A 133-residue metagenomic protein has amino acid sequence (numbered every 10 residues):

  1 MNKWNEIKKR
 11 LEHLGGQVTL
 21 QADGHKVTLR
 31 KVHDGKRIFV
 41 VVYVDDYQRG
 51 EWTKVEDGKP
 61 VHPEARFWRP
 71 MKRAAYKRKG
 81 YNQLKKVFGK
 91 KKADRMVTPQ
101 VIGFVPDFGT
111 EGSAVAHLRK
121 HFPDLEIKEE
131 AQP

Functional and structural regions predicted by a protein language model:
M1-R10, E51-P133: Mixed-charge, Lys/Arg-enriched low-complexity segments
M1-R30: Negatively charged, low-complexity tracts enriched in Asp/Glu with abundant Ser/Thr
G16, I38-V41: Short beta-strand micro-motifs in enzyme catalytic cores
D23, V42-Y47: Short strand-turn-strand beta-turns centered on an Asx-Gly dipeptide
L29-F39: Short, surface-exposed binding/anchoring microloops in extracellular/periplasmic proteins
R30, Y43, K128: Residues in well-ordered beta-strands of folded domains
